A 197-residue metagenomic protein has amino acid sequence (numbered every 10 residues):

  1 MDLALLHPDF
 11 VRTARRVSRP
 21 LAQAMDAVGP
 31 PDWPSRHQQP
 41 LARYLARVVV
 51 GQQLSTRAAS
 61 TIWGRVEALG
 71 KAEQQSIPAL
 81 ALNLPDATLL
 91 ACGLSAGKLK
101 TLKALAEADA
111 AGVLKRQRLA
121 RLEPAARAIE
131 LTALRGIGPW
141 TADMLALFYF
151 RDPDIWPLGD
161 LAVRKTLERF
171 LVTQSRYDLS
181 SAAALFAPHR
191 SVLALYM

Functional and structural regions predicted by a protein language model:
M1-S35, K100, A120, P124-A125 (+1 more regions): C-terminal accessory module of base-excision DNA glycosylases/AP lyases that mediates lesion recognition and DNA
P8-R12, A22-Q23, L54-A133, L185-A187: Alpha-helical ds-nucleic-acid-binding substructure associated with the helix-hairpin-helix region of base-excision DNA
P34-Q39, Q53-S55: Short secondary-structure boundary/capping segments within folded domains
Q38-R43, A81-L82: Short, flexible turn/loop "capping" segments at secondary-structure junctions
A46: Phosphate-handling catalytic interfaces
